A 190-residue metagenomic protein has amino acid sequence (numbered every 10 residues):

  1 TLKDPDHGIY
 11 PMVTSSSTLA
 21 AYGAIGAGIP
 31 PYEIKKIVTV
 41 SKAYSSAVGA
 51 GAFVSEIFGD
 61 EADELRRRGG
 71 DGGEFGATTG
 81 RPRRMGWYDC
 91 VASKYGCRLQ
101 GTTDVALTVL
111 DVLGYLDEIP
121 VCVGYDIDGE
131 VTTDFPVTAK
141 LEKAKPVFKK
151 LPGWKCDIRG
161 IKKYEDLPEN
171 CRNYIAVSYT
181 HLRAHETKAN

Functional and structural regions predicted by a protein language model:
L2-Y174: Catalytic core of tubulin tyrosine ligase-like
T180-A189: Conserved small/polar residues in nucleotide/adenosyl-binding loops
